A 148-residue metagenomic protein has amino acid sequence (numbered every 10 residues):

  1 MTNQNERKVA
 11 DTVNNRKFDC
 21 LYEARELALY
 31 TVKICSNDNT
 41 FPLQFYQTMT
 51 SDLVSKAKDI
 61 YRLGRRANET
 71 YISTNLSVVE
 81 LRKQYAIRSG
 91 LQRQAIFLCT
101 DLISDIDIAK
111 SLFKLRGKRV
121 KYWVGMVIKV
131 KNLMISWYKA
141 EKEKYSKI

Functional and structural regions predicted by a protein language model:
M1-I148: Amphipathic alpha-helical assembly/interaction segments
